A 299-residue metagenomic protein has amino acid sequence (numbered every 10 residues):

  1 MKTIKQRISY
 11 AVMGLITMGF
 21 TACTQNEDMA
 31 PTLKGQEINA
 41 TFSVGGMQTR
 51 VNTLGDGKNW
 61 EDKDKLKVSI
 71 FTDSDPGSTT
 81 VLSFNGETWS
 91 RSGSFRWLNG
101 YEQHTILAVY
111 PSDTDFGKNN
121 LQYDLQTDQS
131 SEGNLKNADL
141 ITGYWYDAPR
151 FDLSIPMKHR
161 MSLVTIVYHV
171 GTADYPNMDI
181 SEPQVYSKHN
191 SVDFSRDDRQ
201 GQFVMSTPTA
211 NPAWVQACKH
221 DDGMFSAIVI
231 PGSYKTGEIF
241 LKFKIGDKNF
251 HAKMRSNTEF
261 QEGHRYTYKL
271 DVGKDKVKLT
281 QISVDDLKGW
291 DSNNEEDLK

Functional and structural regions predicted by a protein language model:
K2-Y10, G19-K299: Sec-type signal peptide cleavage vicinity
